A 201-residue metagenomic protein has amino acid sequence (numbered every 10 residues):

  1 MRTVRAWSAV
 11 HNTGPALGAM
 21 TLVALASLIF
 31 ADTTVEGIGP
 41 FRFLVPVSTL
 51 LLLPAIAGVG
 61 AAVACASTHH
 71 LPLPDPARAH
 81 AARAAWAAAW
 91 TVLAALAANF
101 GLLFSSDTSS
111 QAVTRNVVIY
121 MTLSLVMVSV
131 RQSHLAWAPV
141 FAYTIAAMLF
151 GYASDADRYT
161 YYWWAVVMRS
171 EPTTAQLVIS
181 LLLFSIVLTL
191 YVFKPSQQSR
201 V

Functional and structural regions predicted by a protein language model:
M1-S67, W86, T91-V201: Hydrophobic alpha-helical transmembrane segments of membrane proteins
A62-A82: Membrane-helix interface/capping segments
